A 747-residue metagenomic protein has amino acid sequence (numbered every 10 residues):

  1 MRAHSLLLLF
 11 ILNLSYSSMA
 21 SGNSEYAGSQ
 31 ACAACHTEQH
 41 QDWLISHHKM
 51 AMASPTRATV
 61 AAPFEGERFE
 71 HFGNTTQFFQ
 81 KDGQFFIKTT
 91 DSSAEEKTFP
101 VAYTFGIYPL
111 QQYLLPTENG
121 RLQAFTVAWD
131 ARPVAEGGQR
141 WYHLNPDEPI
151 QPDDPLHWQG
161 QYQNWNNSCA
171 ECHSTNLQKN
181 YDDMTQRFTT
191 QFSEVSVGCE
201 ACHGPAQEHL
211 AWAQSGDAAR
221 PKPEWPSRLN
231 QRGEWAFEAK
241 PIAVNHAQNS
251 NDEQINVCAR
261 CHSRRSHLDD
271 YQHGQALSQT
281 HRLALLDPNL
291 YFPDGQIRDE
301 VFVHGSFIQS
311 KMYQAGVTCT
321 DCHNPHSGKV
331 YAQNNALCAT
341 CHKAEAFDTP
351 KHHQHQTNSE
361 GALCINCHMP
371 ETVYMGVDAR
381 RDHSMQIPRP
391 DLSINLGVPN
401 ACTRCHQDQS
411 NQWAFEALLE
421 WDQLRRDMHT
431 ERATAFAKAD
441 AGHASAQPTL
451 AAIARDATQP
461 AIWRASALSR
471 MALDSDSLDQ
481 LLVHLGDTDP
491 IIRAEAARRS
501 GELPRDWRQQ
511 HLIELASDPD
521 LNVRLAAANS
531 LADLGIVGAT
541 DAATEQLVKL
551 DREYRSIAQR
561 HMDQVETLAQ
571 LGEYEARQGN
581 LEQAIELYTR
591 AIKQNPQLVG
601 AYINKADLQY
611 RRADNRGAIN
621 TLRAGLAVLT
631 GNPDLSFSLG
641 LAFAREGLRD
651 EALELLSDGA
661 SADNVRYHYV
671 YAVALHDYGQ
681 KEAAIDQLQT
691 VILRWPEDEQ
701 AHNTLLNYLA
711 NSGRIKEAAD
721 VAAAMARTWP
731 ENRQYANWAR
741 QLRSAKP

Functional and structural regions predicted by a protein language model:
Q30, E38-G106, Q112-T117, T126 (+5 more regions): Primarily the internal scaffold of c-type cytochrome electron-transfer domains, especially repeated/multiheme c-type
A444-A454, D474-G486, P504-A516, V537-R555 (+1 more regions): Amphipathic alpha-helical scaffolding segments comprising HEAT/armadillo-like alpha-solenoid repeats
A461, P490-R493, L521, V565-E566 (+5 more regions): Helix-start (N-cap) detector for alpha-helical repeat units in TPR-like alpha-solenoids, especially tetratricopeptide
E502, D533, R577, R611-R612 (+4 more regions): Register position in tetratricopeptide repeats
M562, P596, T630-G631, A662-N664 (+2 more regions): Short coil turns that delineate tetratricopeptide repeat
